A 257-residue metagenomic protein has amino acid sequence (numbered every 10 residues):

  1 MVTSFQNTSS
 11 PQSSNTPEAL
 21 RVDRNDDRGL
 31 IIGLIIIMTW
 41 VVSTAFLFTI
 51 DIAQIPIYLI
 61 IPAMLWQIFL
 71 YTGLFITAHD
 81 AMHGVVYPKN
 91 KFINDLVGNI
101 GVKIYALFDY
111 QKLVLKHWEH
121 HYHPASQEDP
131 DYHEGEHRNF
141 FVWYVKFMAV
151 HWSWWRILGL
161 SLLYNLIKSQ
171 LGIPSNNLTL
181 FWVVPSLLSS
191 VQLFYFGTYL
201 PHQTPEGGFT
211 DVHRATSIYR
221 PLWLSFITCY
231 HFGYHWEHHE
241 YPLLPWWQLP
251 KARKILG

Functional and structural regions predicted by a protein language model:
M1-R24: Short, Lys/Arg-rich, polar N-terminal cytosolic tail immediately upstream of the first transmembrane signal-anchor
V22, D51-I55, L171-G172, I218-R220: Helix-boundary and loop/linker segments of multi-pass membrane transporters
G29-F46: The first (N-terminal) embedded transmembrane alpha-helix
S43-L59: Short, hydrophobic transmembrane alpha-helix segments
I55-F75, I100-F108, L188, R220-C229: Membrane-embedded alpha-helical segments that form the functional core of polytopic membrane enzymes, especially those
I61-I68, S126-F226: Hydrophobic transmembrane alpha-helical segments that form the core helix bundle of multi-pass membrane enzymes
I76-Y87, H120-H121: Active-site recognition of the HExxH zinc-binding catalytic motif
K89-V142, Q203-G257: Membrane-proximal soluble regions of multi-pass membrane proteins
